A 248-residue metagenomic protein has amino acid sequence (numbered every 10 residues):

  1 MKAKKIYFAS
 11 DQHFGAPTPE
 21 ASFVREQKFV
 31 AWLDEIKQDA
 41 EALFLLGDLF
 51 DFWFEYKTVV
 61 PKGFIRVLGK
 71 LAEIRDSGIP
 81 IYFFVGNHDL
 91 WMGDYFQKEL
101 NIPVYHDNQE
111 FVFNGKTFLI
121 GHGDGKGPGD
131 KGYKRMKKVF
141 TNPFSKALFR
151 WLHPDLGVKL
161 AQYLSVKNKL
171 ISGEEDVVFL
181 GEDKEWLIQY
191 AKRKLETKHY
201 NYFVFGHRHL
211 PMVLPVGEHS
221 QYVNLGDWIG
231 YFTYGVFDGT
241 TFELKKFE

Functional and structural regions predicted by a protein language model:
K2-K5, A9, F14-F113, G230: Core catalytic region of metal-dependent phosphoesterases/phosphodiesterases, especially metallo-beta-lactamase-like
K5, A42, K116, N201 (+1 more regions): Conserved catalytic motifs of the protein kinase core domain
K5-H13, T117-D124, Y222-G226: Active-site-proximal beta-strand elements of phosphoester/diester hydrolases
H13, H88, H122, H207-H209: Histidine-centered active-site/metal-ligand motif
L90-D94, I120-G121, G127-D130: Short, well-ordered, mixed-charge alpha-helical segments that flank or form enzyme active sites
P103-H106, D124, D130-M136, D183-F247: Conserved beta-sheet core of the metallophosphoesterase superfamily
G123-W186: Active-site-proximal loop/helix segment associated with metal-binding centers of metalloenzymes
